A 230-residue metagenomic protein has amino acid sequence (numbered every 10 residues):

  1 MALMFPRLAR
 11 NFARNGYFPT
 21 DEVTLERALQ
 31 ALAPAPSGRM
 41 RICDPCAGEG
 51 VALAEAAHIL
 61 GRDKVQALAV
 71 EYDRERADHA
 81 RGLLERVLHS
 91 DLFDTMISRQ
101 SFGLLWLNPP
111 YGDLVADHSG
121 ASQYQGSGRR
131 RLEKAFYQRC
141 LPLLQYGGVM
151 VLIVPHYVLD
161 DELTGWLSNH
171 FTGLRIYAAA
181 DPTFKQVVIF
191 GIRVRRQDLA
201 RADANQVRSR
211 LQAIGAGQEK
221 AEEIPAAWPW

Functional and structural regions predicted by a protein language model:
M1-S37, A52-A54: S-adenosyl-L-methionine
G38-G48: Conserved class I S-adenosyl-L-methionine
E49-R62: Conserved SAM-binding loop of SAM-dependent methyltransferases across substrates and taxa, primarily the Class I
Q66-E71: Conserved SAM-binding motif I beta-strand of class I
A80-R81: Conserved SAM-binding loop
M96-L104: A short acidic, Gly/Pro-enriched loop at the edge of an enzyme's catalytic core that lines a small-molecule cofactor
G128-I192: Conserved Class I SAM-dependent methyltransferase catalytic core
F184-W230: Flexible, glycine-/basic-rich loop-and-beta segments that form/coincide with the SAM-dependent methyltransferase
